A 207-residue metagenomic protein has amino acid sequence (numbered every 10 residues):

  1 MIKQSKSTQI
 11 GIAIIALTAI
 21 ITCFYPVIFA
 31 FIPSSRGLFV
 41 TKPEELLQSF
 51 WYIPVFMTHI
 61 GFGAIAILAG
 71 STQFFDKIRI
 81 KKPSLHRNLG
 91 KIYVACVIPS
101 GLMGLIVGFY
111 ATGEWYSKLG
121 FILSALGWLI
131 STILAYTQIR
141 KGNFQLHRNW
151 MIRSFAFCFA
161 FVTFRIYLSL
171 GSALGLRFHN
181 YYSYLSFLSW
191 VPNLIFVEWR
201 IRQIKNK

Functional and structural regions predicted by a protein language model:
M1-K207: Alpha-helical membrane insertion/targeting regions
